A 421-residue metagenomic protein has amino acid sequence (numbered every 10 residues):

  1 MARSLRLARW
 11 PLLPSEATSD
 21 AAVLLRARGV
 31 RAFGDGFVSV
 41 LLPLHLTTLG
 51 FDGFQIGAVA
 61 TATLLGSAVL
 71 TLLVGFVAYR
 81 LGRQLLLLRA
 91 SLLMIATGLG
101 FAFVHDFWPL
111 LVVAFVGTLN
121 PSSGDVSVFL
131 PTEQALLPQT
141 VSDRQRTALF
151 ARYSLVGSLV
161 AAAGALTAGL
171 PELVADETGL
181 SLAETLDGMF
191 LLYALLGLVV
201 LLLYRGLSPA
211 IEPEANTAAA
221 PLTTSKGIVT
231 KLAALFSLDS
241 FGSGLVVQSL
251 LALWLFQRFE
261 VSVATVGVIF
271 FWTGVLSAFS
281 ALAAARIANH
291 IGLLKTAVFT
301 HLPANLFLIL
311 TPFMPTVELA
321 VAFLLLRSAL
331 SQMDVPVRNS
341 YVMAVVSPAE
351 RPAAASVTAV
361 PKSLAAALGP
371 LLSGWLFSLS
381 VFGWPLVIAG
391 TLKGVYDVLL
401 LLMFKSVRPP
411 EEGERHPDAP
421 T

Functional and structural regions predicted by a protein language model:
P14-L65, I228-F270: Helix-loop boundary and gating motifs at the non-cytosolic
G29, T97, F107-V128, L319-M333: Hydrophobic core of transmembrane alpha-helices in multi-pass small-molecule transporters, especially MFS/SLC-type
P43-T48, A161-E184, A252-L253, Q257-R258 (+1 more regions): Transmembrane alpha-helix termini and helix-breaking/packing motifs in multi-pass membrane transporters
A58-F76, F271-A283: Central cavity-lining transmembrane alpha-helices of secondary-active solute carriers, predominantly the Major
V69-H105: Conserved MFS/SLC helix-loop-helix module at the cytosolic interface between two early adjacent transmembrane helices
L70-G82, E172, S280-L293, F377: Helix-to-loop junctions at the C-terminal end of transmembrane segments in multipass secondary transporters
L85-G100, K295-L310, G390: Structural signature of the two symmetry-related core transmembrane helices
A168, E172, A194-E214, Y396-F404: C-terminal membrane-cytosol helix-exit motif in multi-pass small-molecule transporters
